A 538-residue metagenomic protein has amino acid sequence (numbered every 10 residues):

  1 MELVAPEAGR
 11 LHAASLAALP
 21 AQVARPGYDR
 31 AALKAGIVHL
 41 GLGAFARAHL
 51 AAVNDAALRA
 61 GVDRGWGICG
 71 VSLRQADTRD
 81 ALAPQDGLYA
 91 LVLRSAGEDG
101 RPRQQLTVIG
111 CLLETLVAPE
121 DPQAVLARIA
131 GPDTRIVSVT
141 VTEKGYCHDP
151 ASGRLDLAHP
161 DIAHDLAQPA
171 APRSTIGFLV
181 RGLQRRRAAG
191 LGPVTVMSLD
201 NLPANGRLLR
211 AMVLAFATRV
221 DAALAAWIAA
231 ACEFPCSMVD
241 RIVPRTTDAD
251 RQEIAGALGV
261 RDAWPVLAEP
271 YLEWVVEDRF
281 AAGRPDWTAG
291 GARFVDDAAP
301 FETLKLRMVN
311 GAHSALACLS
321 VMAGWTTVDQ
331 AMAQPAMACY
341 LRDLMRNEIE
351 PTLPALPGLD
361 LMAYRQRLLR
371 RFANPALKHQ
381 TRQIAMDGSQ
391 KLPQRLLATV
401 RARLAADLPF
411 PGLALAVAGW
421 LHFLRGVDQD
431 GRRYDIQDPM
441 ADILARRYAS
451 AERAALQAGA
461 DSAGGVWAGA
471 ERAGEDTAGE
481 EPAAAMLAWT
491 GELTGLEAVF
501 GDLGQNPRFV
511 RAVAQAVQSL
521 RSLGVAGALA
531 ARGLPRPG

Functional and structural regions predicted by a protein language model:
M1-G469, G474-G538: Substrate/ligand-engaging "lid" and interaction regions
